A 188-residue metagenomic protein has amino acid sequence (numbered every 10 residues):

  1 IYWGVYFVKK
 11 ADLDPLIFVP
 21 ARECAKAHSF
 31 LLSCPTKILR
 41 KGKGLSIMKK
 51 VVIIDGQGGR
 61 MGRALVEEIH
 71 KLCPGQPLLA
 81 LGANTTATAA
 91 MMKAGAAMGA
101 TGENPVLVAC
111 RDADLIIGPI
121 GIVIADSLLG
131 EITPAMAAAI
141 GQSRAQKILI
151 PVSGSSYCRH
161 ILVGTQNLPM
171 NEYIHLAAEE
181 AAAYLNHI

Functional and structural regions predicted by a protein language model:
V5-V8, V19, A25, S29: Short hydrophobic alpha-helical segments enriched in small aliphatic residues
K50-T85: Glycine-rich phosphate/diphosphate-binding loop of Rossmann-like nucleotide-binding domains
Q57-L65, T88, I124-T133: Short glycine/serine/threonine-rich phosphate/pyrophosphate-binding segments that cradle anionic phosphate groups
P74-Q76, Q142-K147: A short helix->loop->beta-strand "cap" motif at the edges of active sites that frequently abuts
L79-T101, Y157-H160: N-terminal beta-loop-helix "entrance" segment that forms/cooperates in small-molecule cofactor or anionic ligand
M98-M136: Glycine-rich phosphate-binding loop
L149-I188: Short, glycine-/small-residue-rich phosphate/pyrophosphate-handling segment
